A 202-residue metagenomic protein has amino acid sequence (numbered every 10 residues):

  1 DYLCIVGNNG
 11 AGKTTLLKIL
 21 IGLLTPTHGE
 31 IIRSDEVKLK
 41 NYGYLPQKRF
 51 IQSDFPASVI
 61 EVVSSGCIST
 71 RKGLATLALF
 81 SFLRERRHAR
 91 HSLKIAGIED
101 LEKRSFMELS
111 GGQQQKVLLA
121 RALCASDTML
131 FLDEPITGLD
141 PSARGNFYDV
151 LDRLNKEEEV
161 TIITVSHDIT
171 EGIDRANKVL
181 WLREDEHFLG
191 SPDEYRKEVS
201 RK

Functional and structural regions predicted by a protein language model:
I21: Helix-to-loop junction immediately C-terminal to a conserved catalytic motif
S81-L101: Conserved ABC ATPase "signature" region
S105-L109, Q113: Conserved ABC ATPase signature
L119-A120: Hydrophobic anchor residue at the start of the ABC signature
L130-E134: Catalytic Walker B motif of ABC-type/P-loop ATPase nucleotide-binding domains
S166-H167: H-loop/switch region of ABC-family ATPase nucleotide-binding domains
K178-P192: H-loop (His-switch) and adjacent beta-strand-loop-beta switch element of ABC-type ATPase nucleotide-binding domains
